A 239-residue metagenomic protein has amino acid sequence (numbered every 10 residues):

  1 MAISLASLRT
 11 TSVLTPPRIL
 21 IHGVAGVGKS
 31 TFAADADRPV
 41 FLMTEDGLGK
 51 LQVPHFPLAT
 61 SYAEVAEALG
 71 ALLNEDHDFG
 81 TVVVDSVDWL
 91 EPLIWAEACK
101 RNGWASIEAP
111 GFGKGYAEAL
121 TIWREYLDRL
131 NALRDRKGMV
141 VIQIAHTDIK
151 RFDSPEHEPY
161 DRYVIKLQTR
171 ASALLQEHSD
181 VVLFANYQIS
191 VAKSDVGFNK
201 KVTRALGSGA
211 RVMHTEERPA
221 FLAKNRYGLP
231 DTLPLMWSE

Functional and structural regions predicted by a protein language model:
A2-S4, R9-A96: Conserved P-loop
S12-V13, I142, L175-Q176: Solvent-exposed alpha-helices and their adjacent loops that cap or buttress functional pockets in soluble metabolic
T31-A33, L133, L174-L175: Hydrophobic/aromatic ligand-binding patch that stacks against planar heteroaromatic rings of cofactors or nucleotides
P39-F41, V141, V182-F184: Short, well-ordered beta-strand core segments
E45-G49, V87-W89, T147-R151, Q188-V191 (+1 more regions): Conserved nucleotide-binding/hydrolysis micro-motifs of P-loop NTPases
W89-A171: P-loop NTPase motor core
F152-E239: Conserved GTP-binding G-domain of TRAFAC-class P-loop NTPases and closely related GTPase folds
